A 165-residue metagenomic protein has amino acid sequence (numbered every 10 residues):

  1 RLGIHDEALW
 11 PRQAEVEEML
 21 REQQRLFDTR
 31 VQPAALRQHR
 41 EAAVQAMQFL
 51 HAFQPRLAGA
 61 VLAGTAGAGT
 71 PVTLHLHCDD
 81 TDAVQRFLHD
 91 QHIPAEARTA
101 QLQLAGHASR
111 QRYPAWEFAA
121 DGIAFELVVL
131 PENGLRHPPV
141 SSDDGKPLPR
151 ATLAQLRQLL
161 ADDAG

Functional and structural regions predicted by a protein language model:
R1-A68, C78-G165: Catalytic core of pol beta-like nucleotidyltransferases
